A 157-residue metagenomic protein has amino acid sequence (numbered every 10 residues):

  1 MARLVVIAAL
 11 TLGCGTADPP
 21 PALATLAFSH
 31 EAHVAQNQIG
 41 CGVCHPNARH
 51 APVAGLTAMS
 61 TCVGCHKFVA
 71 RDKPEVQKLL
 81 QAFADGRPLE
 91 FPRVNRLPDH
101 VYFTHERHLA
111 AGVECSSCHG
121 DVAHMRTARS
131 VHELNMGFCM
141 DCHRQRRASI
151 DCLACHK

Functional and structural regions predicted by a protein language model:
A2-G13: Bacterial N-terminal signal peptides
C14-K157: Short sequence/structural segments immediately N-terminal
